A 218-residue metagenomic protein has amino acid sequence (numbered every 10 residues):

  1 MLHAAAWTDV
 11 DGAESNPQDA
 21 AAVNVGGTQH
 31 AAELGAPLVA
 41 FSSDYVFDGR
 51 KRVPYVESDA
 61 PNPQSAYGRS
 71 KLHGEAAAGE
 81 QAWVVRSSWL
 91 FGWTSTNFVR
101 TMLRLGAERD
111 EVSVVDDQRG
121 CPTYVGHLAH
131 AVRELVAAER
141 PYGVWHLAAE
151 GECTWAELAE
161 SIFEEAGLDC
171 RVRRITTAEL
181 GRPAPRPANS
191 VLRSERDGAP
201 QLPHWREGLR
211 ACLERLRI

Functional and structural regions predicted by a protein language model:
M1-A4, A40, H146: Rossmann-fold scaffold of SDR-type NAD(P)-dependent oxidoreductases
M1-V23: NAD(P)H-binding glycine-rich loop region in Rossmannoid oxidoreductase-like domains and their noncatalytic homologs
S15-Q18, A22-G27, V46-V85, W89-L90: Catalytic helix-loop patch of NAD(P)-dependent Rossmann-fold dehydrogenases
G35-P37: A short helix->loop->beta-strand "cap" motif at the edges of active sites that frequently abuts
A76-G120, G126-H130: NAD(P)-dependent short-chain dehydrogenase/reductase
L128, V132, L147, L158 (+2 more regions): Non-catalytic, hydrophobic alpha-helical segments
A131, A138-A184, A188, L213: Mid/C-terminal beta-alpha module of Rossmann-like enzyme folds, strongest in SDR-family dehydrogenases/epimerases
S161, C170, P185-I218: C-terminal amphipathic/interface module of NAD(P)-dependent oxidoreductases and related NAD-binding regulators
